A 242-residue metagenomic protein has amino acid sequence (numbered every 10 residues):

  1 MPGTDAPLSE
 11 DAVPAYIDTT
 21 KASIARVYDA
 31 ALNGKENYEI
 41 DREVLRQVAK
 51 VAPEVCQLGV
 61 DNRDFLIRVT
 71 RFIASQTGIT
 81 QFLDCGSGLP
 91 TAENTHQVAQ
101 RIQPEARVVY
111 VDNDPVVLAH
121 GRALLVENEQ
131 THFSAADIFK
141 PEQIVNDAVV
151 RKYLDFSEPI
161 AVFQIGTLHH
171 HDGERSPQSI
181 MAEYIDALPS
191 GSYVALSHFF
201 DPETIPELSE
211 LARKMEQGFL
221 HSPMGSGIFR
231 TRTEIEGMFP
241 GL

Functional and structural regions predicted by a protein language model:
M1-A136, K140-E142, D147-F156: Rossmann-like AdoMet
V126, P189, P240: Short conserved AdoMet
F133-S134, I160-Q164, I180-D201: Conserved beta-strand signature within the Rossmann-like core of class I S-adenosyl-L-methionine
F139, T167-H170, F199-E203: Short "lid" loop at the C-terminus of a central beta-strand within the Rossmann-like core of SAM-dependent
P141-N146, H170-Y184: A short, conserved alpha-helix within the catalytic core of class I
L154-L168: Short SAM/SAH-binding signature in class I
E207-P223: Short, glycine-/aromatic-enriched active-site segment of Class I SAM-dependent methyltransferases
G225-L242: Short alpha-helix
